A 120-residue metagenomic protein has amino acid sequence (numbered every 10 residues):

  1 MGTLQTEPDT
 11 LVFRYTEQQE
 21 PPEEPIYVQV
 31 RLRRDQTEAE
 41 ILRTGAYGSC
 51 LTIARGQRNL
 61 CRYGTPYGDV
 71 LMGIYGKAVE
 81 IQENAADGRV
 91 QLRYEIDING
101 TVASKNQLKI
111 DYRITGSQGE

Functional and structural regions predicted by a protein language model:
M1-V102, T115-E120: N-terminal intrinsically disordered, cationic/polar leader segments that include organellar targeting peptides
I110-Y112: A short acidic/small-residue loop/turn micro-motif
